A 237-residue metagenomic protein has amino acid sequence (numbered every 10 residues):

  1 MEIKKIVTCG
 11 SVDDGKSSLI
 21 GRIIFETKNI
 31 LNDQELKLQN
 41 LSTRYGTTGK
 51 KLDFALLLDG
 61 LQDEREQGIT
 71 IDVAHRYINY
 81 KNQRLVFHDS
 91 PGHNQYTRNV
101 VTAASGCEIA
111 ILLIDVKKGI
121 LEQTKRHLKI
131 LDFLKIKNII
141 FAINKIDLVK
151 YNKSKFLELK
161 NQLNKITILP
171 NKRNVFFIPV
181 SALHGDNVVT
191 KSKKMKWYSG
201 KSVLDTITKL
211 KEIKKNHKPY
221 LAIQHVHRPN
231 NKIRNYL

Functional and structural regions predicted by a protein language model:
M1, C9-S11, Q62-T70, R76-N79 (+5 more regions): Replace "in large, NTP-powered and nucleic-acid-processing enzymes" with "in large, NTP-powered factors and other
E2-Q95, A142: P-loop NTPase switch module centered on the Walker A-proximal segment
K5-C9, L148-Y151, K155, K165: C-terminal effector modules of nucleic-acid-centric enzymes and ribosome-associated factors
D13, L19, L38, G68 (+7 more regions): Residue-level signature of catalytic and energy-coupling elements of molecular machines, predominantly ATP/GTP-dependent
K16, N32-D33, I120-E122, L148-K153 (+1 more regions): Switch/connector loops and helix/strand junctions flanking conserved nucleotide-binding motifs in nucleotide-processing
L19-I23, K37, N99, Q123-I130 (+2 more regions): Alpha-helical scaffold elements adjacent to nucleotide-binding pockets in ATP/GTP-utilizing enzyme cores
Q83-L85, S90-Y96, A104-L157: Conserved Switch II/interswitch segment of TRAFAC-class P-loop GTPases
N164-L237: Conserved catalytic-core segments of large NTP-driven translation/proteostasis enzymes
